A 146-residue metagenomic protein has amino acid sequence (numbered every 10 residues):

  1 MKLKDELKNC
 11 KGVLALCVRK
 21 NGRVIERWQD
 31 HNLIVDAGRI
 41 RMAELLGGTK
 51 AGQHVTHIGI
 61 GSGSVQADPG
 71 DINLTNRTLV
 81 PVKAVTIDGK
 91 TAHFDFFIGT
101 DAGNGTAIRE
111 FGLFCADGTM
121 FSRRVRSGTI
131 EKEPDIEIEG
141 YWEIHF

Functional and structural regions predicted by a protein language model:
M1-I108, A116-F146: Small cysteine-rich, disulfide-bonded extracellular modules of the LU/uPAR three-finger superfamily and closely related
